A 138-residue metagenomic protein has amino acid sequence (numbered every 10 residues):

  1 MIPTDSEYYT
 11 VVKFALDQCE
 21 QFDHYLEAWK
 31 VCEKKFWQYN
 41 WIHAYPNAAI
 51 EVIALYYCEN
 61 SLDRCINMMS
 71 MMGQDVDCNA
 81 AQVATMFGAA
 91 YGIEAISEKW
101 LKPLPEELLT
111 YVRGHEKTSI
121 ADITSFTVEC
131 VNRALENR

Functional and structural regions predicted by a protein language model:
M1-G73: Accessory "access/gating" subregions that flank catalytic or transport cores
E51-V131: Catalytic phosphate/nucleotide-handling subdomain of diverse soluble enzymes
V131, L135-R138: Bulky hydrophobic segments
